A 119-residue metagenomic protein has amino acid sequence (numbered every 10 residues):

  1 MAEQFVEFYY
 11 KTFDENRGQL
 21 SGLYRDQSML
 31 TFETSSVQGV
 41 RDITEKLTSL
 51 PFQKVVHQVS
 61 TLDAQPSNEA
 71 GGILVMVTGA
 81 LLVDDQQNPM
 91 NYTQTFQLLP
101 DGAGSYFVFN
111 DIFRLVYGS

Functional and structural regions predicted by a protein language model:
M1-N16: Short, aromatic-enriched amphipathic alpha-helices that serve as compact interaction elements
V6-Y9, L20, I43, V75-G79 (+2 more regions): Structural signal for hydrophobic/aromatic residues that build the beta-strand cores of folded beta-sheet domains
K11, S49-F52, F107, R114: Short, intrinsically disordered, mixed-charge
F13, Y24, G79-L81, I112: Short beta-strand segments enriched in hydrophobic/aromatic residues within well-folded beta-rich domains
E15-T31: Short, well-ordered alpha-helical segments enriched in acidic and aromatic residues
D26-G71: A solvent-exposed, acidic/Ser-Thr-rich amphipathic alpha-helical stretch
E69, M76, D84-S119: Short beta-strand edge/turn micro-motifs at domain boundaries
